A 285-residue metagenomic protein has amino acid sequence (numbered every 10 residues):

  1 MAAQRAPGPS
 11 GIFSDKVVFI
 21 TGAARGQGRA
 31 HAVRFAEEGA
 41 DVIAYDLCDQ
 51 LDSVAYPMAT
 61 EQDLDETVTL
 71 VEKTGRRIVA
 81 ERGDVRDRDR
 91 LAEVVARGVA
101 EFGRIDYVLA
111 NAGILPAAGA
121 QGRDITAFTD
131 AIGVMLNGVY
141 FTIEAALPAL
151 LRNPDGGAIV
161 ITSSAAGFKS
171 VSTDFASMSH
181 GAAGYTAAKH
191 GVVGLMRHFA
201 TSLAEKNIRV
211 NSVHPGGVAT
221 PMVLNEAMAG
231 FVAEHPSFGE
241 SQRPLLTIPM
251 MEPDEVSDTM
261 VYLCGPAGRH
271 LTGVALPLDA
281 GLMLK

Functional and structural regions predicted by a protein language model:
A2-G8, P249, M260-V261, T272-K285: Short C-terminal tail/terminal secondary-structure segment of NAD(P)H-dependent dehydrogenase/reductase domains
S10-D49: Canonical Rossmann dinucleotide-binding motif of NAD(H)/NADP(H)-dependent dehydrogenases/reductases, specifically
G119-I132, G181, S241: Substrate-binding pocket helix/loop in short-chain dehydrogenase/reductase
I143-E144, R197: A short, exposed helix-loop element centered on a Lys and neighboring polar residues
L151, V160-G191, M196-E205, G217-V218: Catalytic loop of short-chain dehydrogenase/reductase
A204, R209, L271-G273: Short, small/polar-rich loop/turn modules that mediate ligand/substrate recognition or access, typified
P244-V256: A conserved structural motif in NAD(P)-dependent oxidoreductases
